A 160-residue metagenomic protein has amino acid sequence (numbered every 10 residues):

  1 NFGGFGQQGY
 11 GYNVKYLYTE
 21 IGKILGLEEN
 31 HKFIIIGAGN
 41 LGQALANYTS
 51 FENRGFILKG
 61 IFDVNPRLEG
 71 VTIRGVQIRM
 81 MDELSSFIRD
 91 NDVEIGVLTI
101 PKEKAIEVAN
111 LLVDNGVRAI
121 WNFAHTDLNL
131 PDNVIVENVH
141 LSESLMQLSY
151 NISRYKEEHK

Functional and structural regions predicted by a protein language model:
N1-N115, H125, P131-K156, K160: Hydrophobic, well-ordered beta-alpha structural blocks that scaffold small-molecule cofactor pockets
